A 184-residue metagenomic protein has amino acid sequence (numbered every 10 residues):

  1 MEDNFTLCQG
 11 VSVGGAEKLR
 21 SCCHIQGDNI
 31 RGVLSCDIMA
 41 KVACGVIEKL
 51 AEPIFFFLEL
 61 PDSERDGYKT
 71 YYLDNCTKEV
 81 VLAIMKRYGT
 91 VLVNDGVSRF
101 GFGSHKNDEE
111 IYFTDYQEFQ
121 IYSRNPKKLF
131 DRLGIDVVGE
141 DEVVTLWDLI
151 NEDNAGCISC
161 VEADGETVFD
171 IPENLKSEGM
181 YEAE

Functional and structural regions predicted by a protein language model:
M1-E184: Structured alpha/beta or helical-core interaction and ligand-binding surfaces enriched in interleaved
